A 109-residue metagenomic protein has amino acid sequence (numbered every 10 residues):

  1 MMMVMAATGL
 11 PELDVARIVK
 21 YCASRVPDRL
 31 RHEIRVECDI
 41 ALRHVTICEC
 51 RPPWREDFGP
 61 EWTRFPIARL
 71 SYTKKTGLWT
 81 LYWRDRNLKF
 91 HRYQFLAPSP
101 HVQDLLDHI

Functional and structural regions predicted by a protein language model:
M1-P60: Negatively charged, low-complexity tracts enriched in Asp/Glu with abundant Ser/Thr
V36-I40, I67, F90: Generic preference for hydrophobic/aromatic residues in regular secondary structure cores
T46-W83: Short, conserved beta-strand/beta-arch hydrophobic-aromatic motifs that form part of recognition grooves or interface
T76-I109: Short, compact, well-ordered microdomains
